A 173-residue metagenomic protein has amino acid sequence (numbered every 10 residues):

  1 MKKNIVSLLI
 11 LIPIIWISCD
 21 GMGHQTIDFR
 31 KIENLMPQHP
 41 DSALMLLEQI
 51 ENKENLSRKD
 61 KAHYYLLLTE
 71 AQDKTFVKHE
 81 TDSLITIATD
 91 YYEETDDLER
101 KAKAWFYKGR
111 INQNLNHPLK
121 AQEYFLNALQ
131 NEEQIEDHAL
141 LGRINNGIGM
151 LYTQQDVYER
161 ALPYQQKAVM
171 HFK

Functional and structural regions predicted by a protein language model:
M1-I5: Positively charged n-region of N-terminal signal peptides that target proteins for export
S7-I10, C19-K173: A "functional boundary" signal
